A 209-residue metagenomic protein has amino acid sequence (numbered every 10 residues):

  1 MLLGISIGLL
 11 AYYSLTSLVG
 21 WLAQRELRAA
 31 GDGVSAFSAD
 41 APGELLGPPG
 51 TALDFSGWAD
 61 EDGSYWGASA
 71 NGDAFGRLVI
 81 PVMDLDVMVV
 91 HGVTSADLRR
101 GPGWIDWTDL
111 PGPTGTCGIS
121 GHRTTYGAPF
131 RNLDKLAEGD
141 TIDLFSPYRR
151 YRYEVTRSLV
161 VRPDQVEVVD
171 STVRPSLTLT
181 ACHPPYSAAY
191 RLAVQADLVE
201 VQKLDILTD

Functional and structural regions predicted by a protein language model:
L2-D209: Solvent-exposed, non-transmembrane regions of membrane-associated and secreted proteins
